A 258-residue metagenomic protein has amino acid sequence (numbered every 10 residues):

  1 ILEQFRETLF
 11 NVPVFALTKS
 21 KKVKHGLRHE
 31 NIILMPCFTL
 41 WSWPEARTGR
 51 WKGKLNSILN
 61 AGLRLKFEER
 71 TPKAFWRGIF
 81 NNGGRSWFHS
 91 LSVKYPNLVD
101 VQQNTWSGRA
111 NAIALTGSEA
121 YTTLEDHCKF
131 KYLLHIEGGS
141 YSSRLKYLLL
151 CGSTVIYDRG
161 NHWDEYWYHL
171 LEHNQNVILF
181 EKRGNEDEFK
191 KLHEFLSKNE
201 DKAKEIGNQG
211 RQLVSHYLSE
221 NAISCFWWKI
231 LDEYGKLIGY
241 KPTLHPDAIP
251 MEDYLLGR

Functional and structural regions predicted by a protein language model:
I1-T123, L244, I249-L255: Secretory-pathway glycan-assembly enzymes, especially type II membrane glycosyltransferases that use nucleotide-sugar
Y121-G257: Catalytic binding pocket for nucleotide-activated donors in carbohydrate/polymer assembly enzymes
